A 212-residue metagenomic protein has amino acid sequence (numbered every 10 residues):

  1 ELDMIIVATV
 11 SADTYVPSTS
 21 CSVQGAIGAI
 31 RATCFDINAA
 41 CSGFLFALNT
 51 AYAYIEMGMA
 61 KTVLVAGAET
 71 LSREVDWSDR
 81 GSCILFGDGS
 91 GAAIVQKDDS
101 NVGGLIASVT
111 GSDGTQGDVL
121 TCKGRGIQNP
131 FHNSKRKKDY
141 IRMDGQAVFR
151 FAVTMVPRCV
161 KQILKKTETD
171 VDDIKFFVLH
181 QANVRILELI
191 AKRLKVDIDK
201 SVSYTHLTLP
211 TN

Functional and structural regions predicted by a protein language model:
E1-N38, L45, K166, D170-I190: Conserved beta-ketoacyl condensing-enzyme motif
Y15-G28, V65-L71, P130-N133, L187-D199: Acidic-glycine-rich active-site phosphate/pyrophosphate-binding loop
T19-I30, Y52-M57, S78-L85, L194-V196: A glycine- and small-aliphatic-rich helix-loop capping segment at beta-alpha/alpha-beta transitions that lines
N38-A66, A93-V95: Active-site-proximal alpha-helical scaffold in enzymes
E56-S90: Flexible, glycine-rich active-site loops centered on histidine and acidic residues that chelate a metal or position
D79-R150, T154, R158-K161: Condensing-enzyme catalytic core mediating Claisen C-C bond formation in acyl metabolism
K135-Y204: A contiguous, well-structured pocket-lining segment that forms one wall/lid of small-molecule binding clefts in soluble
T205-T211: Conserved small/polar residues in nucleotide/adenosyl-binding loops
